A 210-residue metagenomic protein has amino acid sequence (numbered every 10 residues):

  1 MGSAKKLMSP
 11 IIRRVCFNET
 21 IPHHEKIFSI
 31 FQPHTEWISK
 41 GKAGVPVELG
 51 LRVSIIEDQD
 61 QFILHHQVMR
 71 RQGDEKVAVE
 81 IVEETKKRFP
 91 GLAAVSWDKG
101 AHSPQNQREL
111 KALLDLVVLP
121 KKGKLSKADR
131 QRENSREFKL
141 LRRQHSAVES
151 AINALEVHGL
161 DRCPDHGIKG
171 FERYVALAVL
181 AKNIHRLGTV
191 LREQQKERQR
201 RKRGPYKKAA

Functional and structural regions predicted by a protein language model:
M1-A93, W97-K99, N106: Polybasic low-complexity intrinsically disordered regions
M1-V15, A128-Q131, R136-H145, F171 (+1 more regions): Charged, low-complexity, helix-prone segments enriched in Lys/Glu/Asp/Gln
E19, R136-A210: Basic, amphipathic alpha-helical segments enriched in Lys/Arg and hydrophobic/aromatic residues
I55, A78, V95-G100, V117 (+3 more regions): Hydrophobic, well-ordered secondary-structure elements that form the walls of internal hydrophobic environments
D60, L64, E83-P90, G100 (+6 more regions): Hydrophobic alpha-helix feature that most strongly marks membrane-spanning transmembrane helices and their immediate
R88-L140: An internal, acidic/charged active-site-proximal segment that coordinates divalent cations and/or engages
